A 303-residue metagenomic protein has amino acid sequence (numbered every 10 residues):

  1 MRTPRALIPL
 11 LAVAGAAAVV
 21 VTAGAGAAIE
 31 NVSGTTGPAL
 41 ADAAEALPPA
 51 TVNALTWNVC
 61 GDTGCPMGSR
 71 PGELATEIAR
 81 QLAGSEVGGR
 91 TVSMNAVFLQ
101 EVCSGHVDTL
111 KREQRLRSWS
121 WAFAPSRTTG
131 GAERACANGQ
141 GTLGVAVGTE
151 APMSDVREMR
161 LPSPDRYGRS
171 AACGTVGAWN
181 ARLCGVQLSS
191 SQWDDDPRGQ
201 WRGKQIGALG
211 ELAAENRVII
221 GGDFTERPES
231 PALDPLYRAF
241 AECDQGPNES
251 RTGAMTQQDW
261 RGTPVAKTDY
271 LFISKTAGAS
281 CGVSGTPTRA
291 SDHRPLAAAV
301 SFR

Functional and structural regions predicted by a protein language model:
R2-E113, A132, R303: N-terminal, active-site-proximal structural segment of metallo-dependent hydrolase catalytic domains
I29-A43, E211-V218, E226-R303: Metal-dependent phosphoester-hydrolase catalytic domains
G37-L40, A44, A96-N180, L188 (+1 more regions): Structured beta-strand-rich core segments of catalytic domains in phosphoester-bond hydrolases
T51-C65, R157-M159, N180-Q192: Active-site-proximal beta-strand elements of phosphoester/diester hydrolases
N53-V59, I78-L110, G148, G174 (+4 more regions): Active-site beta-strand/loop signature of hydrolases that rely on acidic residues for catalysis
D62-C65, T129-A135, T142, Q192-D195 (+1 more regions): A short acidic, helix-capping loop that chelates divalent metal ions and anchors anionic groups
G64, H106-T109, R166-R169, Q192-D195 (+1 more regions): Extracytoplasmic/secreted cell-surface and envelope-processing proteins
S69-T76, D196-E211: Alpha-helical scaffold elements lining the catalytic groove of polysaccharide deacetylases
